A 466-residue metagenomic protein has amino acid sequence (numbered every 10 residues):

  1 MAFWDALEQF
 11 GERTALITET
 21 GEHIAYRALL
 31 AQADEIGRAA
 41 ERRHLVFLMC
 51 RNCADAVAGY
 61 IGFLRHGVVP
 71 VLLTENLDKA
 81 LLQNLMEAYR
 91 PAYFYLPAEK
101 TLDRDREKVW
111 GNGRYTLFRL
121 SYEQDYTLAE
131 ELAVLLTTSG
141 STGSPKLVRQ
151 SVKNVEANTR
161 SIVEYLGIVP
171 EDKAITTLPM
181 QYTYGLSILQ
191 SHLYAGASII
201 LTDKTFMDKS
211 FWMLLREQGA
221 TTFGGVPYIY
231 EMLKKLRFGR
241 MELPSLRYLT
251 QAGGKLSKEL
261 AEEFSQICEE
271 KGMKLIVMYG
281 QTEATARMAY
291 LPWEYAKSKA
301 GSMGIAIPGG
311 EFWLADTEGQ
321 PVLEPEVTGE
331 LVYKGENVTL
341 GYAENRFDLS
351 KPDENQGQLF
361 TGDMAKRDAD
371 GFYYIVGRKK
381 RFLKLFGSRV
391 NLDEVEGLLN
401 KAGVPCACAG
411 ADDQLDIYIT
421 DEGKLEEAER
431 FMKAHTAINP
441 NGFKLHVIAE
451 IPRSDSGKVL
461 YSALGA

Functional and structural regions predicted by a protein language model:
W4, Q9-A40, Q83, Q150-K153: Conserved AMP-binding/adenylate-forming core of the ANL superfamily
G11-E12, Y115-T137, S144, G167-K173: Conserved pre-ATP/AMP-binding loop-to-beta segment of ANL
A25-Y26, A133-R160: Conserved AMP-binding A3 loop
E35-L77, T177, R389: Conserved AMP-binding/adenylate-forming
L48, G335, G341, G357 (+3 more regions): AMP-binding/adenylate-forming catalytic core of the ANL superfamily
E156-K173, T183-T222, I307: Conserved AMP-binding/adenylation subdomain of ANL enzymes
A220-G225, K234-S298, E311: Gly/Ser/Thr-rich phosphate-binding loop
I305-G309, Q320-P352, V390: Conserved ATP/PPi-binding loop(s) of AMP-dependent carboxylate-activating enzymes
